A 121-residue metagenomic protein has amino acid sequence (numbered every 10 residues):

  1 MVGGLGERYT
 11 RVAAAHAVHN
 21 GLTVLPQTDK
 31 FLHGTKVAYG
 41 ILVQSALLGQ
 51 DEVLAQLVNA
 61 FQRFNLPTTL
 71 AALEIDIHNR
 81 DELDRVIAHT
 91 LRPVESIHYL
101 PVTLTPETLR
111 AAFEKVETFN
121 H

Functional and structural regions predicted by a protein language model:
M1-F64, A71: Active-site segments that bind and position negatively charged phosphate/pyrophosphate groups
D51-H121: C-terminal charged capping/lid subdomain of soluble metabolic enzymes
